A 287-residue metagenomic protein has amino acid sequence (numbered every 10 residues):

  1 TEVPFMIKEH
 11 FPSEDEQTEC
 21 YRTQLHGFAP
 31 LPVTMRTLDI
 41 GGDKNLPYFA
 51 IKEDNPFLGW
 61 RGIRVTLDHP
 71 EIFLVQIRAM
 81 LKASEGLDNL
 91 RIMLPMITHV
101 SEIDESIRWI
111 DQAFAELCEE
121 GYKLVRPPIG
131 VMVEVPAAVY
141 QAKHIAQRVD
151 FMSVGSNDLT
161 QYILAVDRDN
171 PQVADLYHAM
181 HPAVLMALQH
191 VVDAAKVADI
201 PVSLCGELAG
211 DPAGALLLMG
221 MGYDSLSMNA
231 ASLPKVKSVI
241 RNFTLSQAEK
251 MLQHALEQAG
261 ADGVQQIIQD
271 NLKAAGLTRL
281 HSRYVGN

Functional and structural regions predicted by a protein language model:
T1-N287: Conserved alpha/beta-domain cores
